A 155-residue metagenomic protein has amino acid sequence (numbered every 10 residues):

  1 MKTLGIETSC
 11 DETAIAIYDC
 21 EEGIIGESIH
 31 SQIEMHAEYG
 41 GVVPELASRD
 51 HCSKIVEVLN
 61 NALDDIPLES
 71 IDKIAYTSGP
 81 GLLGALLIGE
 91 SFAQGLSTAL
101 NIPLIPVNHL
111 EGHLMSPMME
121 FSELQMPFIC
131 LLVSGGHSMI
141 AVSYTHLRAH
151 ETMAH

Functional and structural regions predicted by a protein language model:
K2-S70, Y76-P80, H109, H113: N-terminal beta-alpha supersecondary unit
T3-G5, K73-A75, A85, F128-L132: Short glycine-aspartate micro-motif
T13-Y18, C130, S138-V142: Short beta-strand scaffold segments in enzyme catalytic cores
Y76-L100: Short Gly/Thr/Asp-enriched flexible loops that form oxyanion-binding sites at enzyme active sites
L82-G84, I102, F128, L147-R148: Flexible, glycine/proline-enriched loop segments at strand-loop-helix junctions that form or flank small-ligand binding
I102, P106-I129: Conserved phosphate-binding catalytic cores of ATP/NTP-utilizing and phosphoryl-transfer enzymes
T145-A154: Conserved small/polar residues in nucleotide/adenosyl-binding loops
